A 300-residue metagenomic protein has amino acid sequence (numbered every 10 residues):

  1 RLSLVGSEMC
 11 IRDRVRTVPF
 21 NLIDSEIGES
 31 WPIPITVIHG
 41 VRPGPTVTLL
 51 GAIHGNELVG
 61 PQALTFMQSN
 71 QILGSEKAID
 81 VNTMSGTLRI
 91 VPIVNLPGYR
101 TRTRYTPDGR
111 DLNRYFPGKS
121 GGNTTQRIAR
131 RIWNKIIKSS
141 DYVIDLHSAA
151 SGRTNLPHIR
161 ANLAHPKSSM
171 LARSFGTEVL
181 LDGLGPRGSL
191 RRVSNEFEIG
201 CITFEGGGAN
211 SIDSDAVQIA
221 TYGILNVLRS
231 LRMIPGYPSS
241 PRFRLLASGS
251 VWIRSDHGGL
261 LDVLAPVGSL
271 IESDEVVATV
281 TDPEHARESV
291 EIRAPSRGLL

Functional and structural regions predicted by a protein language model:
L2-G6: Positively charged, low-complexity/disordered segments
S7-E8, R12-L300: Structured catalytic-domain cores with a bias toward divalent-metal coordination
